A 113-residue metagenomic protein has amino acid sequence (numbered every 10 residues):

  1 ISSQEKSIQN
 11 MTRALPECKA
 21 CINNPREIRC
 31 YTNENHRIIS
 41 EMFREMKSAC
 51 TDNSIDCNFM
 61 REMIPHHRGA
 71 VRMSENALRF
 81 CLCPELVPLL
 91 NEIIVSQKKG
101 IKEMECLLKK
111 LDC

Functional and structural regions predicted by a protein language model:
I1-C113: His/Met- and acidic-residue-enriched segments that coordinate or traffic transition-metal cofactors and support
